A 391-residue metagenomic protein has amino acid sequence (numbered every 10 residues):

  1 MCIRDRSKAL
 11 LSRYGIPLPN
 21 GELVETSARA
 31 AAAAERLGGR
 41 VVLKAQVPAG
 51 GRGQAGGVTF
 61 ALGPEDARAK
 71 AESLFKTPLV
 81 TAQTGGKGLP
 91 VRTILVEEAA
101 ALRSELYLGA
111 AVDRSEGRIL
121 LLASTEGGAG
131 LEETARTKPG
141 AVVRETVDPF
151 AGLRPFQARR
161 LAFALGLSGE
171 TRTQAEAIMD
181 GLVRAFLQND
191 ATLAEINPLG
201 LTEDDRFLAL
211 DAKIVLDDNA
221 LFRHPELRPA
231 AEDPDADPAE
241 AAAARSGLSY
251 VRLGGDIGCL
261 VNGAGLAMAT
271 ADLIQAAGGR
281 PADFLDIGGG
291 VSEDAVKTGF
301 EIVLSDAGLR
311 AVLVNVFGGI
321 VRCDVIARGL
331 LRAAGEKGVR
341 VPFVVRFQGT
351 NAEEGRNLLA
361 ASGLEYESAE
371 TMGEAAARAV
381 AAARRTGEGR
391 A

Functional and structural regions predicted by a protein language model:
M1-D5: Conserved small/polar residues in nucleotide/adenosyl-binding loops
A30-G38, V42, A61-P139, I178 (+3 more regions): Phosphate-binding site of ATP-dependent enzymes
A82-V91, G169-E176, Q188-P198, A241-G247 (+3 more regions): Flexible, glycine/charged-enriched surface loops at secondary-structure junctions
L120-E170, K213-R245, L273-A276, R280-I287: ATP-dependent carboxylate/phosphate-activation module, predominantly the ATP-grasp catalytic core and closely related
C259, A267-T298: Short glycine-cluster motifs
D286-I326: A structural-propensity feature for long, helix-poor, extended segments
G338-A391: Peripheral docking tails and interdomain loops at the edges of cofactor- or intermediate-handling domains
